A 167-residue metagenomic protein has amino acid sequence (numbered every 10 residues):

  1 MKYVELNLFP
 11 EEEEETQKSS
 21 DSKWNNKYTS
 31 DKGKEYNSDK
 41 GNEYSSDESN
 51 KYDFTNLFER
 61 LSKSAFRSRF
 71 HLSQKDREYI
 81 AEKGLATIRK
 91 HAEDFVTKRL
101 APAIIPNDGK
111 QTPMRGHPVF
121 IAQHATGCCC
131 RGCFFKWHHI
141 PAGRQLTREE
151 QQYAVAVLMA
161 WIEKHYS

Functional and structural regions predicted by a protein language model:
M1-H71: N-terminal leader/targeting peptides and immediately adjacent processing regions
S49-Y52, K83, T87, A125 (+2 more regions): Alpha-helix boundary/N-cap detector
F58-Q111: The feature represents the first ordered module of a protein
K90-K98, G132-K136, A160: Short, hydrophobic/amphipathic alpha-helical patches that form generic packing surfaces within helical domains
P106-T126: Immediate flanking context of iron-sulfur cluster ligation sites
G132-L158: Iron-sulfur (Fe-S) cluster-binding segments and ferredoxin-like electron-carrier domains, especially [2Fe-2S]
A160-S167: Short terminal or interdomain "cap/linker" segment that borders an active site or interface and mediates
